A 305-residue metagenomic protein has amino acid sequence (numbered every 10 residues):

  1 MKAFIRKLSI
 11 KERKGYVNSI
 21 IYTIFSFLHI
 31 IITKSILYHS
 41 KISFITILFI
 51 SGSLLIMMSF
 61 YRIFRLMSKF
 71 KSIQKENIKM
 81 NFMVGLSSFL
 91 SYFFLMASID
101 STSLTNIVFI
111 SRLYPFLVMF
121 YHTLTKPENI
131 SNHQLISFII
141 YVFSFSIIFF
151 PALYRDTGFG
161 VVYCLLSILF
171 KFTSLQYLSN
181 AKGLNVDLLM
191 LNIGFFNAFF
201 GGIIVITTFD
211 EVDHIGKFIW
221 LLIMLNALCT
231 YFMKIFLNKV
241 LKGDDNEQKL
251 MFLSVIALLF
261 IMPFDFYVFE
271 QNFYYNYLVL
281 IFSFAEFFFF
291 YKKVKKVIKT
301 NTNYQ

Functional and structural regions predicted by a protein language model:
M1-T46, L86, F94, L153-N180 (+5 more regions): Glycine-/small-residue-enriched transmembrane alpha-helix faces in small-molecule transporters and effluxers
A3, N132-F150, F260, Y275-K295: Hydrophobic transmembrane alpha-helices of multi-pass small-molecule transport proteins
R13-I21, F44-I63, I140, G183-C229 (+3 more regions): Hydrophobic alpha-helical transmembrane segments of multi-pass integral membrane proteins, especially transporters
Y16-S19, K75-M83, I130-Y141, G160-V161 (+2 more regions): Cytoplasmic-side transmembrane-helix entry/capping segments in multi-pass membrane proteins
S26-L28, L66-T105, L228-D244: Specific transmembrane alpha-helical segments of multi-pass solute transporters/efflux pumps, especially DMT/EamA
I36, I47, S98-I99, L124-K126 (+5 more regions): Hydrophobic/aromatic residues within transmembrane alpha-helices of multi-pass small-molecule transporters
T46-F49, S53, M96-P127, S167 (+1 more regions): Specific alpha-helical transmembrane segments that line the substrate/conduction pathway and gating interfaces
I107-L113, L178-F196, Y231-F266: Helix-helix packing/entry segments at the starts of transmembrane helices
